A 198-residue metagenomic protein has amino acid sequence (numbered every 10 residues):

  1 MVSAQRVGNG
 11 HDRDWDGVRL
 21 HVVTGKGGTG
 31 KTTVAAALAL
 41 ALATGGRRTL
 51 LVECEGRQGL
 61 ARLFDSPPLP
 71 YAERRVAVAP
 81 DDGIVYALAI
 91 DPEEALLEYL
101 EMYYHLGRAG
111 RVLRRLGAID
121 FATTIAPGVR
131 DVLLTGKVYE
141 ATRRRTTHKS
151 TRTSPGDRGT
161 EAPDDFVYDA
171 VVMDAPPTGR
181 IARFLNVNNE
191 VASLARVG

Functional and structural regions predicted by a protein language model:
V2-T24, T29, V34-T151, G159-G198: Flexible phosphate-sensing "switch/lid" loops adjacent to ATP/NTP-binding sites across phosphate-transfer
